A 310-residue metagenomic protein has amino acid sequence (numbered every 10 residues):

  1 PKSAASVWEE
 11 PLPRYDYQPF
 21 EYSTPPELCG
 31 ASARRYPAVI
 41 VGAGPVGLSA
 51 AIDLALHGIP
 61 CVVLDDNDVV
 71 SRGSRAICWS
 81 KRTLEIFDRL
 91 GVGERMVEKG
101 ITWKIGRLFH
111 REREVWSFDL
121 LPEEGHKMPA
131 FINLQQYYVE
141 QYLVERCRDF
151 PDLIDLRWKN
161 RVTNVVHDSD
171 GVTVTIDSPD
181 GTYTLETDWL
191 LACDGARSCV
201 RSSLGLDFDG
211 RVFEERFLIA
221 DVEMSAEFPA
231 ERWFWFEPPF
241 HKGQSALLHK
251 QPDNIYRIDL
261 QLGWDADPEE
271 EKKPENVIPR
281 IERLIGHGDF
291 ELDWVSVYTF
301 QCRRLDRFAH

Functional and structural regions predicted by a protein language model:
P1-A38, D53-H57: Extreme N-terminal leader/targeting segments of oxidoreductases
E9, R72-F150, K159, V166 (+1 more regions): Active-site-adjacent segment of FAD-dependent monooxygenases/related oxidoreductases
R34-Y36, P179-W189, C193: Core beta-strand elements of the Rossmann-like FAD/NAD(P) dinucleotide-binding domain in flavoenzyme oxidoreductases
I40-G42, A51, C61, F87 (+5 more regions): Conserved structural-core and active-site-/substrate-pathway-adjacent residues in large, well-folded domains of enzymes
G42-P45, D66, Q136: Glycine-rich Rossmann-fold phosphate-binding loop(s) that bind the pyrophosphate of adenine dinucleotide cofactors
A55-A76: Glycine-rich FAD pyrophosphate-binding loop
E114, E145, W189, C193-R304: Conserved FAD-binding catalytic core of PHBH/FMO-like flavoproteins
W158-T173, S296-Y298: A conserved short coil-to-beta-strand element within the FAD-binding core of flavoproteins
